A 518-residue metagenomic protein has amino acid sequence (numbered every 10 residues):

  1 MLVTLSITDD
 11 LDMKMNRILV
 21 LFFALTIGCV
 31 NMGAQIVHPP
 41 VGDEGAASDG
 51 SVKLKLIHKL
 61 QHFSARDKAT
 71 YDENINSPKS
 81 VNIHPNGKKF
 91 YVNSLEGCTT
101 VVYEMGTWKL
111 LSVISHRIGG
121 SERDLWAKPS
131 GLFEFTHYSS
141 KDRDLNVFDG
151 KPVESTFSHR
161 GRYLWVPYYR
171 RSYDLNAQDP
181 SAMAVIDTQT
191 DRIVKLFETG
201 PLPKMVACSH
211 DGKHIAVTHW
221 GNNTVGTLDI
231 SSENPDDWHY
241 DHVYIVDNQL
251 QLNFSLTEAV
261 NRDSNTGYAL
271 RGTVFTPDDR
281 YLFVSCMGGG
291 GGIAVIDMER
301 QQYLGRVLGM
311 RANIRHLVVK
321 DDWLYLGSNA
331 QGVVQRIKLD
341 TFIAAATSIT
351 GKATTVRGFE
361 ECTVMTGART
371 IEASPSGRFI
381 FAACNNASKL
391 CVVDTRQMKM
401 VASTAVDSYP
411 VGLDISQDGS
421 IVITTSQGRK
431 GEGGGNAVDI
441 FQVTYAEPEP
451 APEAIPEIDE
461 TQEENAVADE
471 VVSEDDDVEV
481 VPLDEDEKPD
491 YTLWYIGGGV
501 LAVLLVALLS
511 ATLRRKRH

Functional and structural regions predicted by a protein language model:
M1-K14: Short, Lys/Arg-enriched N-terminal segments with co-localized hydrophobic residues within the first ~10-30 amino acids
S6, R17, T26, A454-E457: Generic short N-terminal amphipathic or hydrophobic helices
D12-K14, N31, Q397: Residue-level detector of intrinsically disordered terminal segments
K14-V20, P450: Gram-positive Sec-dependent secretion signals
V20-V30: Bacterial N-terminal signal peptides
A34-D484, P489-T492, A502-L508: Predominantly soluble domains enriched in secretory-pathway, periplasmic, or organellar proteins
Y495-G498: Alpha-helical transmembrane segments in eukaryotic/viral proteins
L504-H518: C-terminal membrane-anchoring or membrane-association module
